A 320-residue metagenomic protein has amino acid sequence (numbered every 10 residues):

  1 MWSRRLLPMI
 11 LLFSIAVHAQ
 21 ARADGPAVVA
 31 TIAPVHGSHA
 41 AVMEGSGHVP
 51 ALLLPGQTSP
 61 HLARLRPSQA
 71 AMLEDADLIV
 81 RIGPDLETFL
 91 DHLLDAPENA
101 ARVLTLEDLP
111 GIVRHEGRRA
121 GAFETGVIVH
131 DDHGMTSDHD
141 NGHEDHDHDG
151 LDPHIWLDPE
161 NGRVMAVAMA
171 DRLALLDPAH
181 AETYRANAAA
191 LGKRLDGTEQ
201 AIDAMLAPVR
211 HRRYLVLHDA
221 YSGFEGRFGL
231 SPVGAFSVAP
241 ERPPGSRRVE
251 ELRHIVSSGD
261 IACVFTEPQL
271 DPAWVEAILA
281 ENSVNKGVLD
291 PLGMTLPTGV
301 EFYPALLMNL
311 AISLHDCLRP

Functional and structural regions predicted by a protein language model:
M1-W2: N-terminal secretory signal peptides that target proteins for export/translocation
R5-V17: Bacterial N-terminal signal peptides
Q20-P320: Extracytoplasmic metal-acquisition and chelation regions
